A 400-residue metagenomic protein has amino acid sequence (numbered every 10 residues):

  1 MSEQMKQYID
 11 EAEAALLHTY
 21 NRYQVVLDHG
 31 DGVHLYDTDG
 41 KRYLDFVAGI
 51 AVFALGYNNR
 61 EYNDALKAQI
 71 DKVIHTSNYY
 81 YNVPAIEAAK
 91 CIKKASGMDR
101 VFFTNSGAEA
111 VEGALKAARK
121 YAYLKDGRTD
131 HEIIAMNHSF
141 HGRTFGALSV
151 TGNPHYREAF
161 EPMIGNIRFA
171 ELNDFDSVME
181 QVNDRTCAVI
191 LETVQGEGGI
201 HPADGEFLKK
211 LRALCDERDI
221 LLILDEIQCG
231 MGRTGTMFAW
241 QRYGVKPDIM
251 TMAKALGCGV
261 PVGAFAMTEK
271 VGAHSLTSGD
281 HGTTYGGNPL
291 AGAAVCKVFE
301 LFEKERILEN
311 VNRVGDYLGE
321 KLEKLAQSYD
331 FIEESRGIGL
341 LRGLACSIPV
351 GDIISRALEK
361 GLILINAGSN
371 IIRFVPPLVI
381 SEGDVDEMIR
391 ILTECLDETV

Functional and structural regions predicted by a protein language model:
S2-V400: Conserved N-terminal phosphate-binding loop of PLP-dependent enzymes in the Aspartate aminotransferase
